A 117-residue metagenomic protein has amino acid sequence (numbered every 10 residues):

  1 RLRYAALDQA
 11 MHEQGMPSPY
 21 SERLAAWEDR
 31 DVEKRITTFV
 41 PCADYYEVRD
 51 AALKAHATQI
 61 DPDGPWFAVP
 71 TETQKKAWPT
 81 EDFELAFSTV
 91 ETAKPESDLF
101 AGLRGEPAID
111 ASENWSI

Functional and structural regions predicted by a protein language model:
R1-I117: Metal-dependent de-N-acetylase/amidase catalytic core
